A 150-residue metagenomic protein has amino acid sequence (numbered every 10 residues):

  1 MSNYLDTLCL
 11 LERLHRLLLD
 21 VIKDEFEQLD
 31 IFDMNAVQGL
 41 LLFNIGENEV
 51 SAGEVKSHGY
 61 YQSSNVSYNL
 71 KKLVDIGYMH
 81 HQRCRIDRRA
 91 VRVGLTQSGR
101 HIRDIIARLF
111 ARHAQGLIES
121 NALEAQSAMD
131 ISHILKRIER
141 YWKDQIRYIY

Functional and structural regions predicted by a protein language model:
M1, R108, L123-Y150: C-terminal regulatory/oligomerization modules of transcriptional regulators
M1-F32: N-terminal leader segment of winged-helix/HTH proteins
N3, A36-Q38, S98, S127: N-terminal positioning helix adjacent to the helix-turn-helix/winged-helix DNA-binding module
E12, F43-N44, D104, S132: A cross-family signal for key residues in well-ordered alpha-helices that form functional helical elements
V21-L29, L109-N121, R137, Y141: Generic non-transmembrane alpha-helical segments
V21-Q62: N-terminal helix-turn-helix DNA-binding core of bacterial DNA-binding proteins
K71-D130: Charged, amphipathic alpha-helical coiled-coil/dimerization segments
